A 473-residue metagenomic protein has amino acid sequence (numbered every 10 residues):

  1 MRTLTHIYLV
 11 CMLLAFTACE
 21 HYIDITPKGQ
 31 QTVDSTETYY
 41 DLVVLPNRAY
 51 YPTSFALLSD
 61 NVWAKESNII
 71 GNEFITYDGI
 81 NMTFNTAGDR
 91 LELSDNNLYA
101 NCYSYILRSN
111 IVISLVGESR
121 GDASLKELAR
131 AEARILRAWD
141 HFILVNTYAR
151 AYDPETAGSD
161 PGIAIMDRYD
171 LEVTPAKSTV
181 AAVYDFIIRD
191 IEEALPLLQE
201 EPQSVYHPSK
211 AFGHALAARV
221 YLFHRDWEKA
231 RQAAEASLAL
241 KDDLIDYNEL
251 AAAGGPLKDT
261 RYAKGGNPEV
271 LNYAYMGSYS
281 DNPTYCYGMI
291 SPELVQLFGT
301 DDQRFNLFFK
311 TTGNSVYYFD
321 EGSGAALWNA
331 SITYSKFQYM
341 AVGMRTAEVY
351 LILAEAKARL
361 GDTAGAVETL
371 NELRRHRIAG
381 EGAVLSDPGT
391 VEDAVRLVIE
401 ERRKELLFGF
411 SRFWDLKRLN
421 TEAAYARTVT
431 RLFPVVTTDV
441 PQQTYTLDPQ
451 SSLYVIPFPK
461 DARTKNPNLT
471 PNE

Functional and structural regions predicted by a protein language model:
C19-A64, L294-G299, E381, A426-E473: Membrane-proximal, proline-rich intrinsically disordered regions
T32-D34, D60-G71, R150-S159, E200-P283 (+1 more regions): Short, surface-exposed recognition loops and adjoining beta-strand edges that mediate ligand/DNA contacts, enriched
Y40, H224-R231, E235-T346, D393-F413 (+2 more regions): Extended ligand-binding clefts on enzyme/binding-domain cores
D78-Y148, S178, P196-E201, Y334-A341 (+2 more regions): Conserved, well-structured interaction surfaces
I106-S109, Y184, I191, A234 (+2 more regions): Inward-facing hydrophobic residues that define packing positions of alpha-helical scaffold repeats
R130, R137, L144, A217 (+2 more regions): Structural register within alpha-helical repeat arrays
